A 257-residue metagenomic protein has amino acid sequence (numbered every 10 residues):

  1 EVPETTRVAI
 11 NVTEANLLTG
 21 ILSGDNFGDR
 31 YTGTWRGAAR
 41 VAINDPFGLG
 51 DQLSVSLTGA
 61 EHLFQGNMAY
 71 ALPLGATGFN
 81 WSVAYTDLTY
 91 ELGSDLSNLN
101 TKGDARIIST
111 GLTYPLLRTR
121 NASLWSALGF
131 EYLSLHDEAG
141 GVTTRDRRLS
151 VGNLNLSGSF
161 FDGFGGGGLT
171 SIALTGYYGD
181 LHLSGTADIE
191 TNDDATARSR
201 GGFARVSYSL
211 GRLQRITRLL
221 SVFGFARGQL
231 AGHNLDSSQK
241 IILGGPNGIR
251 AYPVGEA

Functional and structural regions predicted by a protein language model:
E1-S82, R118: Outer-membrane beta-barrel initiation region
T6, W35-V41, F64-M68, R106-T110 (+3 more regions): Hydrophobic, lipid-facing positions within transmembrane beta-strands of outer-membrane proteins
A15-L22, N44-D51, T86-S94, I107 (+3 more regions): Flexible, solvent-exposed coil segments and beta strand-coil junctions, predominantly the extracellular/periplasmic
N16, F47-L49, G75-T77, R118-A122 (+3 more regions): Short coil turns and loop connectors of transmembrane beta-barrels in diderm outer membranes and organellar homologs
L22-N26, V55-G59, V83-D87, S126-S134 (+2 more regions): Transmembrane beta-barrel strands of outer-membrane/channel proteins
S23-N26, R30-T32, R36-G37, E91-N98 (+2 more regions): Surface-exposed coil loops of outer-membrane beta-barrel proteins
E61-F164: Transmembrane beta-barrel wall of Gram-negative outer-membrane proteins
H136-A257: C-terminal outer-membrane beta-barrel translocator/porin domains of Gram-negative envelope proteins and their
